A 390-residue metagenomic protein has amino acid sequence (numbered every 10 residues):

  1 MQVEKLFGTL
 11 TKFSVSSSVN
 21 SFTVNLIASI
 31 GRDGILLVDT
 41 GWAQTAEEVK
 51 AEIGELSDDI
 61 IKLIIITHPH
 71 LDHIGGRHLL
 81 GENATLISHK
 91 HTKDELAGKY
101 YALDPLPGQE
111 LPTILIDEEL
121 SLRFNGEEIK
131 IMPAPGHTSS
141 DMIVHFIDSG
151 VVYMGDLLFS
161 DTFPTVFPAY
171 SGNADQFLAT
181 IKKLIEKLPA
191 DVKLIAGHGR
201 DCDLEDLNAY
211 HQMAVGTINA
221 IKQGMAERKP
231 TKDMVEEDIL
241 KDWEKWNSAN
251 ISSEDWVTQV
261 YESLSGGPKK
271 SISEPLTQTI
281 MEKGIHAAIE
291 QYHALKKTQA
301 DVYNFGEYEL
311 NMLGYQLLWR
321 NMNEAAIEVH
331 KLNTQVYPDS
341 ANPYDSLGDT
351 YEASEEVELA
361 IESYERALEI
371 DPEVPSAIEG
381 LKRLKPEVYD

Functional and structural regions predicted by a protein language model:
V3-E52, V144-H145, S149-G155: Conserved beta-strand hairpin/beta-sheet module of binuclear metal-dependent hydrolase folds, prominently
I35, W42-Q44, S121, E128-K130 (+2 more regions): Metallo-beta-lactamase
T45-E47, A51-F124, N219: Active-site HxH/HxHxD metal-binding segment of metal-dependent hydrolases
E186-K187, D191-K193, D201-D301: Accessory terminal helices/loops
